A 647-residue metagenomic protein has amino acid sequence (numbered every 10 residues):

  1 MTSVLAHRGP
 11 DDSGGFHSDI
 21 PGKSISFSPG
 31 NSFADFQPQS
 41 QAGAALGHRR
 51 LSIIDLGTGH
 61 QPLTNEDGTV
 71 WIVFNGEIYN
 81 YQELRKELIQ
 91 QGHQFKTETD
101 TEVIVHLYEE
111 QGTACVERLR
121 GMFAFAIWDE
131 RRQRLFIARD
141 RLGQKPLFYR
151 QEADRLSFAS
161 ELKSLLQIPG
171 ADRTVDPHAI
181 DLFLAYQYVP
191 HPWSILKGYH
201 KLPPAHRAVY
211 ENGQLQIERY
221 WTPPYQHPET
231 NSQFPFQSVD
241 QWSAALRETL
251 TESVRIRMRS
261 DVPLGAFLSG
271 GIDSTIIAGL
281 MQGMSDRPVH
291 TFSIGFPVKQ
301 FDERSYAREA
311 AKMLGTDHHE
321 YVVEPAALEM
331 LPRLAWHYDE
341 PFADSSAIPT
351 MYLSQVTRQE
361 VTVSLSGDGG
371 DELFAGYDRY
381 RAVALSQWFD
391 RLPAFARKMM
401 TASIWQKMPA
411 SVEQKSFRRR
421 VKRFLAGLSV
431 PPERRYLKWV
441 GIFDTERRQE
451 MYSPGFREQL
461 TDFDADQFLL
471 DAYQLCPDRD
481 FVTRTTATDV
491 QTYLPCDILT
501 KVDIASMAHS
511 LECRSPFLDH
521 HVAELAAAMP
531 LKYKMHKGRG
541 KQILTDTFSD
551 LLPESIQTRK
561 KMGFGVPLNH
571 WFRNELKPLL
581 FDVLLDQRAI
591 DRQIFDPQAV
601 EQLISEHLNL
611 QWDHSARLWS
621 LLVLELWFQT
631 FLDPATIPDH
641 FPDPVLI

Functional and structural regions predicted by a protein language model:
M1-Y338, T350, S354, S549-D550 (+5 more regions): Cysteine-centered catalytic environments shared across enzyme families
S24-I25, E87-Q90, E110, E130-L156 (+5 more regions): ATP-dependent adenylate-handling active sites, centered on carboxylate activation for C-N bond formation
Q39-S40, Q91-T99, A114, R173-P177 (+5 more regions): Structural motif
T69, S453-A487: Glycine/proline-rich, flexible active-site/cofactor-binding loop segments that harbor closely spaced acidic
E87-G92, L166-Q167, A465-D480, A527 (+1 more regions): Short amphipathic alpha-helical segments and their helix-coil junctions
L494: Globin-like tetrapyrrole-binding proteins
L552-Q611: PAPS-dependent sulfotransferase catalytic core
